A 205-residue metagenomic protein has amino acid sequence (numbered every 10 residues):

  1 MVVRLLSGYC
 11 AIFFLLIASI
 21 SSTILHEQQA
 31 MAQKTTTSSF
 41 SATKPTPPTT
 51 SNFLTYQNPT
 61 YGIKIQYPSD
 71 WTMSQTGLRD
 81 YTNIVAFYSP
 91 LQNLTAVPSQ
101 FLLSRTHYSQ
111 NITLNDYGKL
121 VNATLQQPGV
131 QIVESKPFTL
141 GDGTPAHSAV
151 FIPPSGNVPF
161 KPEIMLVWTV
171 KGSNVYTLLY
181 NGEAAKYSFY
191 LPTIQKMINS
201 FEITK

Functional and structural regions predicted by a protein language model:
V2-Q28: Sec-dependent N-terminal signal peptides of Gram-positive bacterial secreted proteins and lipoproteins
E27-N52: N-terminal, intrinsically disordered, polar/charged segments of Gram-positive cell-envelope systems that serve as
K44-Y81: N-terminal "mature-domain start" segment
T55-Q57, K64-Q66, T72, S104 (+4 more regions): Generic structural detector for well-ordered beta-strands
P68, I84, G118-N122, L191-I198: Extracytoplasmic/secreted envelope proteins and their assembly/folding machinery, especially bacterial periplasmic
D70, E134, S148, N199-S200: Extracellular/lumenal ectodomain signal focusing on beta-strand-rich modules and carbohydrate-recognition contexts
W71-M73, N174-K205: Surface-exposed amphipathic alpha-helical segments
T76-T177, G182: Conserved polar/disulfide-associated segments of primarily extracytoplasmic proteins
